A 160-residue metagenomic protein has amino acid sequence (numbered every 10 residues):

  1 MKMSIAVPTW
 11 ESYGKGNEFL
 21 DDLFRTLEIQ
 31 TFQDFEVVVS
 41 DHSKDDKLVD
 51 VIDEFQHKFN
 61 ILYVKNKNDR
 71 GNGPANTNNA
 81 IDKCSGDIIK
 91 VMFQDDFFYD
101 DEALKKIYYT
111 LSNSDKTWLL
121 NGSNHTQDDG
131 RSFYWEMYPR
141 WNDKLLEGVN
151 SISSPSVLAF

Functional and structural regions predicted by a protein language model:
K2-A6, E36: Cell-envelope/extracellular polymer assembly enzymes that use nucleotide-activated donors
I5-V7, N121-G122, W135-F160: Conserved nucleotide-sugar donor-binding catalytic segment
S12-I29: Short, well-formed alpha-helical segments that are part of the catalytic scaffolds of diverse glycosyltransferases
D22-T26, N79, I107: Short amphipathic alpha-helix
F24-K65: Acidic donor-binding segment of Leloir-type glycosyltransferases
K67-C84: Glycine-rich, basic loop-to-helix element that forms the pyrophosphate-binding segment of sugar-nucleotide handling
G86-F97: Short beta-strand-to-loop acidic/aromatic patch adjacent to the donor-nucleotide binding site
F97, E102-F133: Conserved donor NDP-sugar-binding/catalytic core segment of glycosyltransferases
